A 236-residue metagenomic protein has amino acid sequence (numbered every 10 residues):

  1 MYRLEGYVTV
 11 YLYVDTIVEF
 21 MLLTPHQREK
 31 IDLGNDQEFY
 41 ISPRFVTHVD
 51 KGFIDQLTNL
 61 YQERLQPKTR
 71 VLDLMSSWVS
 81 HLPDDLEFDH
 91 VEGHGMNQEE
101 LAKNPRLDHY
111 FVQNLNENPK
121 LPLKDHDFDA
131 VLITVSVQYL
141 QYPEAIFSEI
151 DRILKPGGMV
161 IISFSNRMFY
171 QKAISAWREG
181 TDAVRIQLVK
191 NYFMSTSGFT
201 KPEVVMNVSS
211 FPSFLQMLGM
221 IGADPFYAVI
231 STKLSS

Functional and structural regions predicted by a protein language model:
V18-L65: Class I SAM-dependent methyltransferase Rossmann-like catalytic core, especially the SAM/SAH-binding loop
Q56, G180-V204: Short alpha-helix
E63, T69-L121: Class I SAM-dependent methyltransferase SAM/SAH-binding core
N118-V131: A short acidic, Gly/Pro-enriched loop at the edge of an enzyme's catalytic core that lines a small-molecule cofactor
D129-P143: A short SAM/SAH-binding and catalytic strip from SAM-dependent methyltransferases
E144-M159: A short glycine-rich, Lys/Arg-flanked "PGG" loop and its adjoining helix->strand segment in the class I
I161-K190: Conserved class I S-adenosyl-L-methionine
S197, S213-S236: Core SAM-dependent methyltransferase catalytic element
